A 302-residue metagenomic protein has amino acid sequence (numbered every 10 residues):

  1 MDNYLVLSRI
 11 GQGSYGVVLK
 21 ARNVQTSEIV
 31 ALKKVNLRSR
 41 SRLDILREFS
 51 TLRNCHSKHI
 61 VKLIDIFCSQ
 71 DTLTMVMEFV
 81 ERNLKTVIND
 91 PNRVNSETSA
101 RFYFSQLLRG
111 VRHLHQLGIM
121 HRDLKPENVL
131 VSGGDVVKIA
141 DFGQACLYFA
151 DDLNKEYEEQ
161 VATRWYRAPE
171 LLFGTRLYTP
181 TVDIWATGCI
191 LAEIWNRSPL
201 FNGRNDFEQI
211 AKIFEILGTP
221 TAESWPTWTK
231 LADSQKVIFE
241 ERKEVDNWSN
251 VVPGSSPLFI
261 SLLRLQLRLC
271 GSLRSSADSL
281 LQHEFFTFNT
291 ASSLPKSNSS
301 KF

Functional and structural regions predicted by a protein language model:
V17: Conserved N-lobe ATP-binding subsite of Hanks-type protein kinase domains, especially the beta3 VAIK lysine
I29-H56: Conserved N-lobe beta3->alphaC-helix segment of eukaryotic protein kinase catalytic domains
I66: Activation-segment/catalytic-loop signature of the eukaryotic protein kinase fold
D71-N83: Conserved short submotifs of the Hanks-type protein kinase catalytic core that shape the nucleotide-binding pocket
Y103-F104: Activation segment signature within eukaryotic-like protein kinase domains
H115-S132: Catalytic-loop of the protein kinase fold
S132-V161: Activation segment/activation loop of eukaryotic-type protein kinase catalytic domains
T219-R264: C-terminal lobe substrate-recognition/regulatory segment of protein kinase catalytic domains
